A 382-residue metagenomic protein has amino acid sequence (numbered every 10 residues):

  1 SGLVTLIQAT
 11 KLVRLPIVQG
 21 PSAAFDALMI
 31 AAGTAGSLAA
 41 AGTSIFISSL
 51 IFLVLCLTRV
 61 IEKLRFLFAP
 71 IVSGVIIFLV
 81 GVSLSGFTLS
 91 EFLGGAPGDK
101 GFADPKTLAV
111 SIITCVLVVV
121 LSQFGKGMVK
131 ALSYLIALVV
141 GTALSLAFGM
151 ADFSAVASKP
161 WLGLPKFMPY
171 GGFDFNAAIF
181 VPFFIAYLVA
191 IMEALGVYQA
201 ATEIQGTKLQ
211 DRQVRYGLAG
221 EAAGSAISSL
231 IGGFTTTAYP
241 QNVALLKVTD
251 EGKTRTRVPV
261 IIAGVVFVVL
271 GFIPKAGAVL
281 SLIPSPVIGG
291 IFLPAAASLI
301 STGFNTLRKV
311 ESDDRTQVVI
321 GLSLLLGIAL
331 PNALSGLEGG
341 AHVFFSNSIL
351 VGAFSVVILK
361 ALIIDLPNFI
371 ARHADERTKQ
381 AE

Functional and structural regions predicted by a protein language model:
S1-K11, F184-R257, R377-A381: Membrane-embedded helical hairpins/re-entrant loop segments and their flanking transmembrane helices within multi-pass
L3-L15, F52-R65, V118-K126, L195-I204 (+2 more regions): C-terminal ends of transmembrane helices
V13-F25, R65-S73, K130-L135, R215 (+4 more regions): Short, non-helical or kinked segments that cap or interrupt transmembrane helices
V13-T43: Membrane-interface helix-loop-helix modules in multi-pass membrane proteins
D26-T34, E62, E91-L93, Q199-A201 (+3 more regions): Generic transmembrane alpha-helix signature in multi-pass membrane proteins, especially transporters/channels
M29-T34, S122, N242-R255, V265-G271: Interfacial segments of multi-pass membrane proteins
T34-D152, A263-A374: Membrane-embedded alpha-helical modules
G98-K100, K130-R215, I370-E382: Helix-loop-helix hairpins and the membrane-proximal interhelical loops of multi-pass alpha-helical transport proteins
